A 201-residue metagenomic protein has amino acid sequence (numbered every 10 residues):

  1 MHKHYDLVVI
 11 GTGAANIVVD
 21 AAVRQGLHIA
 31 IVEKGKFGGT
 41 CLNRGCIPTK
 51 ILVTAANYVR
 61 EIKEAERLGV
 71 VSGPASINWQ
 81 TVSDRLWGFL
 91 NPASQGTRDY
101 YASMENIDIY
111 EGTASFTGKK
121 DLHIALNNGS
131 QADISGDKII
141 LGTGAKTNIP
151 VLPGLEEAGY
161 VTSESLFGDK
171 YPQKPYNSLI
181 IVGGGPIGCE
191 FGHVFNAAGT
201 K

Functional and structural regions predicted by a protein language model:
M1-G13, P175-G185: Beta1/beta-strand and adjacent pyrophosphate-binding region of the FAD-binding site in flavoprotein oxidoreductases
H2-Y5, D20-L27, V32-Y176: Glycine-rich flavin
A14-A15, F37-G38, I187: Hydrophobic/small residue at the entry helix of a nucleotide-binding pocket
N16-I17, N148-I149, G188: Short glycine-rich, flexible loops that bind phosphorylated cofactors or substrates
V18-V19, G192: Short helix immediately C-terminal to the catalytic nucleophile in hydrolase catalytic domains
Y171-K201: Rossmann-like NAD(P)H-binding beta-loop-alpha module
